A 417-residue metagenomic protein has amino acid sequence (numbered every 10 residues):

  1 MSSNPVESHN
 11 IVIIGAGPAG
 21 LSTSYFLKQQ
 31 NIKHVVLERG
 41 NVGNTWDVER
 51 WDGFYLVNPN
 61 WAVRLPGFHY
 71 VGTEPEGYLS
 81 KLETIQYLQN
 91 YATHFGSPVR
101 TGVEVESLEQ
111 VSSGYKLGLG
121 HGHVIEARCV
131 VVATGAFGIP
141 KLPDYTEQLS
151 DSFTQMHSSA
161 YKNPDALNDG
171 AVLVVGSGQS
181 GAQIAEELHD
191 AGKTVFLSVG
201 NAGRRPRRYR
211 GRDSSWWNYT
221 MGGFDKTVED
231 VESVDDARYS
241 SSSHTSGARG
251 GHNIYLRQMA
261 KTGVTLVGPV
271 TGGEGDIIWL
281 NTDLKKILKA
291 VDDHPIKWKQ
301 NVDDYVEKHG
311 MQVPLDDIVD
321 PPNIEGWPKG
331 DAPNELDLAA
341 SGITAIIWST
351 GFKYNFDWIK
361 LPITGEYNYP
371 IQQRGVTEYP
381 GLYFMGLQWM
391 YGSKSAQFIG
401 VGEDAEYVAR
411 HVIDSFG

Functional and structural regions predicted by a protein language model:
S2-A16, L21-V48, Y78-G417: Flavin (primarily FAD) cofactor-binding/catalytic cores of flavoenzymes
N41-G67, M259: Redox-cofactor-proximal catalytic regions of oxidoreductases
P66-T73, M385-Y391: Short glycine/proline-rich turn/loop motifs
